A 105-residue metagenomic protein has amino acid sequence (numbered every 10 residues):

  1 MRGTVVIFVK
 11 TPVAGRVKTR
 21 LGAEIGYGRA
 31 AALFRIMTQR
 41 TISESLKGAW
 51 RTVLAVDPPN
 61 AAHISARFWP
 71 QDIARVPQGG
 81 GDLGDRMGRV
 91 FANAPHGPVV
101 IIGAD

Functional and structural regions predicted by a protein language model:
M1-G3, W50, P95-P98: Short coil/turn segments at beta-strand junctions that form active-site/ligand-binding loops
M1-R20: N-terminal nucleotide-binding beta1-loop-alpha1 segment
R20-R29: Short glycine-enriched, charge-decorated loop/helix-capping segments at active-site entrances that position
A32-W50: A short, N-terminal amphipathic alpha-helix
S43, N60-S65: Short, charged/polar "capping" segments at the starts of alpha-helices and the immediately preceding loops
W50-P59: Short beta-strand/loop segment that forms part of the nucleotide-sugar
I64-V100: Short phosphate-binding loop-to-helix
I102-A104: Active-site acidic Asp-centered loop
